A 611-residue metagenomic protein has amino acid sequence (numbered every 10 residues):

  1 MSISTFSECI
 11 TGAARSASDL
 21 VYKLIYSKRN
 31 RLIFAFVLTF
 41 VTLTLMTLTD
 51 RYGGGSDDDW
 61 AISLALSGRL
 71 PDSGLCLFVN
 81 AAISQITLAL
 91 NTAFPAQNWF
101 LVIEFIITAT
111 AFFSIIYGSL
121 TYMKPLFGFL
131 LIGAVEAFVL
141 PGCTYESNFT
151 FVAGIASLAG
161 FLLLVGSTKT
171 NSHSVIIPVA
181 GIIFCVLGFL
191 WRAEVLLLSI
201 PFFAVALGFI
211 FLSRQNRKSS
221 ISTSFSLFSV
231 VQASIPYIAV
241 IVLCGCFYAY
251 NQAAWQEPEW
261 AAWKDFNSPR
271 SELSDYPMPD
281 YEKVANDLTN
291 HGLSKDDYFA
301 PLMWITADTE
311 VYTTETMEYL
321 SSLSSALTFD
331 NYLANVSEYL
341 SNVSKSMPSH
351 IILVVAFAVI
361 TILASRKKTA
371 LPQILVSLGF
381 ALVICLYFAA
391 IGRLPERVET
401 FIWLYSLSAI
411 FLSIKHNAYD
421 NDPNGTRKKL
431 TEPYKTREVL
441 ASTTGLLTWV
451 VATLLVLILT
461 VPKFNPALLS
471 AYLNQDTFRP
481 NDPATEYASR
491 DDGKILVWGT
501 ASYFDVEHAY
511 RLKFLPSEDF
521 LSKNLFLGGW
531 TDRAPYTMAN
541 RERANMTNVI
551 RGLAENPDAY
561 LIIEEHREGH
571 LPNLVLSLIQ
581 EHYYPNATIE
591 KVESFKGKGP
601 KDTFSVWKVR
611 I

Functional and structural regions predicted by a protein language model:
R29, V175-V179, S229-V240, A418-F464: Signature aromatic-anchored transmembrane alpha helix within multi-pass, membrane-resident enzymes that catalyze glycan
T39-C76, L88-N91: Extracytoplasmic loop-helix module adjacent to an early transmembrane segment
S73-N98, V102-I107: Short hydrophobic/aromatic helix or loop-helix immediately within or flanking a transmembrane segment in polytopic
I106-P125, F357-A364: Transmembrane-helix motifs of polytopic, lipid-linked glycan transferases
P125-L131, L163-V186: Short hydrophobic alpha-helices at membrane interfaces in multi-pass membrane enzymes
V139-L140, I176-A193, A204, Y237-C246: Membrane-interface alpha helices of multi-pass inner-membrane proteins
A253-N331, D519-Y536: Membrane-proximal stem/loop segments at transmembrane-domain junctions that anchor or position
T485-H570: Short periplasmic/luminal acceptor-recognition loop of GT-C membrane glycosyltransferases, typified by
